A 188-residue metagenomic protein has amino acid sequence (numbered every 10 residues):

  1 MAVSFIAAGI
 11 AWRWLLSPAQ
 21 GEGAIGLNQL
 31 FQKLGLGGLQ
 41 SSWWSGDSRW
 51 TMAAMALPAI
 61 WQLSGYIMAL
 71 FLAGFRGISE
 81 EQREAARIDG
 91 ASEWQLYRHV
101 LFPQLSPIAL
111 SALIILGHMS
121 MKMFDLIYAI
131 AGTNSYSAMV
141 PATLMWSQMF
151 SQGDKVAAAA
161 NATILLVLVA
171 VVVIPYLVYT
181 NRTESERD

Functional and structural regions predicted by a protein language model:
M1-D188: A structural signal for multi-pass alpha-helical bundles of membrane permease subunits that mediate small-molecule
